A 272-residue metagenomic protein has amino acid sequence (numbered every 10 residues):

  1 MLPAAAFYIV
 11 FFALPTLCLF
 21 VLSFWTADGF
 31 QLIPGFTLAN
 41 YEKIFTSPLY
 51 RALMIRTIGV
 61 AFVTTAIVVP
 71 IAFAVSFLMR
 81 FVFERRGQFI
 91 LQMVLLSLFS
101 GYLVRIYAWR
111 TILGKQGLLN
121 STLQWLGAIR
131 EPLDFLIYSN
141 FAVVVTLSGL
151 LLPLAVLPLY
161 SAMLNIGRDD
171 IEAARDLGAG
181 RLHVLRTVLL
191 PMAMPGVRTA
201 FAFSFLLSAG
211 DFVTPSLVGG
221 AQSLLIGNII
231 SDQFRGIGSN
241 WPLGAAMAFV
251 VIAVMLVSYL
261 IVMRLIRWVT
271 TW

Functional and structural regions predicted by a protein language model:
M1, A74-I112, I171-E172, L185 (+2 more regions): Cytoplasmic-entry segments and transmembrane alpha-helices of multi-pass inner-membrane transporters
P3-A13, V94-L96, G149, A155-R168 (+1 more regions): Transmembrane alpha-helices
A13-P48, I112, Q116-G117, G219-A221 (+1 more regions): Short membrane-interfacial helix/loop motifs at transmembrane-helix boundaries
P15-L19, A27, I106, A155-P158 (+1 more regions): Non-cytoplasmic
D28, Y41-L49, P215-M263: Interhelical loop and adjacent transmembrane-helix boundary motif in polytopic membrane transport permeases
L38, I106-S148, L182, V218-Q222: Membrane-interfacial helix termini and adjacent extracytoplasmic/periplasmic loops of multi-pass transporters
P48-F81: Transmembrane alpha-helix signature in integral membrane proteins
M79, Y160-R175, A245-W272: C-terminal transmembrane helix and the adjacent membrane-cytosol boundary/short C-terminal tail of inner/organellar
